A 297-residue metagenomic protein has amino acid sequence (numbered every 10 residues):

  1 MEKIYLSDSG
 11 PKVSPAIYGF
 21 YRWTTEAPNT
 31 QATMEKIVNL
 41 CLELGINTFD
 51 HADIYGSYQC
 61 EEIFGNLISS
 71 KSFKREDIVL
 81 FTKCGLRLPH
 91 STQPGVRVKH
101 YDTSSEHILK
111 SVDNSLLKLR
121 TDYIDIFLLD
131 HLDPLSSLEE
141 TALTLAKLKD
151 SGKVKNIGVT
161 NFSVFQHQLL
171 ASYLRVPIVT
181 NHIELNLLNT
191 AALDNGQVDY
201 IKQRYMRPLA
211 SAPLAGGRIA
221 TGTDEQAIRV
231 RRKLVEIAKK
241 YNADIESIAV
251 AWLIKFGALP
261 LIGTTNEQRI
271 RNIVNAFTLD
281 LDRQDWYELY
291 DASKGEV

Functional and structural regions predicted by a protein language model:
M1-I78, D122: N-terminal binding-site loop/beta-alpha segment at the start of enzyme catalytic domains that lines or forms
K3, L132-V297: Beta/alpha (TIM)-barrel catalytic core signal, keyed to glycine-rich beta->alpha loops juxtaposed to Asp/Glu that bind
S7-G10, L67-R75, L116-R120, K149 (+2 more regions): Acidic (Asp/Glu)-rich catalytic clusters
D8-E26, F81-K99, L128: N-terminal small/glycine-rich loop or linker at the start of catalytic domains across soluble metabolic enzymes
P11-A16, G45-N47, K74-I78, T121-D125 (+4 more regions): Short, well-ordered coil/turn segments that N-cap beta-strands
P28-C41, T103-L119, H167-Q168: Short, acidic/polar
N29-T33, Q59, I63, V96-H107 (+2 more regions): Alpha-helix N-cap and loop-to-helix initiation/capping positions
L116-D133: Active-site groove signature of glycoside hydrolases
